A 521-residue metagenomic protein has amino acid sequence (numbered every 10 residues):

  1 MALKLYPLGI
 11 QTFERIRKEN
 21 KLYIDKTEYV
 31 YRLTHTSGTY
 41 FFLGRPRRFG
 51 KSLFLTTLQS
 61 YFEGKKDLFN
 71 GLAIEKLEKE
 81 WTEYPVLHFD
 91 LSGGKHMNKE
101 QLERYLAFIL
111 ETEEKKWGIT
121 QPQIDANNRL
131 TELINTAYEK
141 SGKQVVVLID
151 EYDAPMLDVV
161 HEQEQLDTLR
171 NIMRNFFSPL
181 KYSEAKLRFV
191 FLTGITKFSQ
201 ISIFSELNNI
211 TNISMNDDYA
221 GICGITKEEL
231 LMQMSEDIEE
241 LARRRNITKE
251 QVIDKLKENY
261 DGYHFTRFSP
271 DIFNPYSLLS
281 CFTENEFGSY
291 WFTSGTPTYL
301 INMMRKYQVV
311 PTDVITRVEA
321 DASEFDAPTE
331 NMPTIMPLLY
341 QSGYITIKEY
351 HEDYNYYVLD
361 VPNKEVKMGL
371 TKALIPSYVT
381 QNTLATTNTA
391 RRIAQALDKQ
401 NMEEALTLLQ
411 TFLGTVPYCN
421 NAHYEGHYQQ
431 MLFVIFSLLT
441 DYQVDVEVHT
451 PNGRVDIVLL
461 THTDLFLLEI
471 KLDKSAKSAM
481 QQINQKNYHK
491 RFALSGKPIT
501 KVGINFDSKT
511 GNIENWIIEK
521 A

Functional and structural regions predicted by a protein language model:
M1-Y424, L439-T440: Phosphate-binding site recognition
T136-S141, I435-T463: Active-site metal-binding core of divalent-cation-utilizing nuclease and nuclease-like domains
V146, D464-L468, T500: Structural motif
L166-N171, L472-H489: Mg2+/Mn2+-dependent nuclease catalytic core
F176-S183, P337-I345, F433-S437, Q482-V502: Metal-dependent nuclease catalytic cores in nucleic-acid-processing enzymes, especially RNase H-like/related
L432, V455-L472, K486: Conserved catalytic cores of phosphodiester-cleaving nucleases, focusing on short active-site segments
R491, S495-A521: Domain-level recognition of nuclease-like catalytic cores that cleave nucleotide substrates
